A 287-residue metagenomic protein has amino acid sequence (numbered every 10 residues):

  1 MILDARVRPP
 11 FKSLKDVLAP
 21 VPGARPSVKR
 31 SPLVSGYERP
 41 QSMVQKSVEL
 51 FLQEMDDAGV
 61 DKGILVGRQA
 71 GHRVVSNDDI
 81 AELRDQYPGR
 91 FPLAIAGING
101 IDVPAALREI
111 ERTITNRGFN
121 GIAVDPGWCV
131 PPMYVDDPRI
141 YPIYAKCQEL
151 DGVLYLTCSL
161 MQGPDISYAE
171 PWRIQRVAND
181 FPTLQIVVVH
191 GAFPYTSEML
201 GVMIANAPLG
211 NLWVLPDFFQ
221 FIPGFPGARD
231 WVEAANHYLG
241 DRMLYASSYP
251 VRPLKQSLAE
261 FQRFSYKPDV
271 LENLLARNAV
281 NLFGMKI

Functional and structural regions predicted by a protein language model:
M1-A5, K12-D57, D61-K62, H237-L244 (+1 more regions): Mid-to-C-terminal alpha-helical segments outside catalytic/metal-binding sites
R6-L14, T157, H190: Histidine-centered divalent metal-coordination motifs
V7, Q69, G191, F218 (+1 more regions): Active-site metal-binding loops of divalent metal-dependent hydrolases
V34-K46, G67, L93-P104, C129-V135: Active-site mouth loops of central-metabolism enzymes
V44-M55, V75-N77, D102-I114: Short, acidic/polar
E54, G59-V75, A81-L83, P88-I98: Short, well-structured secondary-structure segments
R73-D78, V103-A106, P131-P142: Active-site-adjacent beta->alpha loops and helix N-cap segments on the catalytic face of soluble alpha/beta enzymes
F119-G121, P126, M133-L244: Catalytic pocket-lining loop regions of alpha/beta-barrel enzymes, especially the amidohydrolase/enolase/GH5 lineages
